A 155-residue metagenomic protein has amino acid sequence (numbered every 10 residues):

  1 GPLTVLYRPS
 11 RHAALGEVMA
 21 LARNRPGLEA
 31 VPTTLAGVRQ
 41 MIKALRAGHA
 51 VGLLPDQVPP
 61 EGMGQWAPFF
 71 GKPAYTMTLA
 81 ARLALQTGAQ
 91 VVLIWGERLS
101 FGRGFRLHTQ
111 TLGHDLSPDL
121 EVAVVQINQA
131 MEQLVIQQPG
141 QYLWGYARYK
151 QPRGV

Functional and structural regions predicted by a protein language model:
G1-H49, P60: Conserved nucleotide-cofactor-binding alpha/beta core module
L35-V155: Non-catalytic C-terminal accessory region of glycerolipid acyltransferases and related lyso-lipid remodeling enzymes
